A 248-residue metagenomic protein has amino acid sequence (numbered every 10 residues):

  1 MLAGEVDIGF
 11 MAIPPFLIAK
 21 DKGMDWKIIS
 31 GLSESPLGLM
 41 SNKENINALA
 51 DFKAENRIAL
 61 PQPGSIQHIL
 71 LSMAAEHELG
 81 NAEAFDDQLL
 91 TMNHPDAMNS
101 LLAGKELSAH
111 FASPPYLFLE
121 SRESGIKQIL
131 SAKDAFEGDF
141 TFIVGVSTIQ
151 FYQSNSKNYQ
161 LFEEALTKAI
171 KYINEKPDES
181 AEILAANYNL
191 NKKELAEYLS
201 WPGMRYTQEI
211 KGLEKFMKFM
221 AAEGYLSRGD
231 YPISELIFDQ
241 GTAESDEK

Functional and structural regions predicted by a protein language model:
M1-L79, L89-T91, S108-P114, Q128-I129 (+1 more regions): Short, glycine-/small- and polar/acidic-enriched structural segments that line small-molecule recognition paths
G4, K22, E55, P61 (+9 more regions): Structured segments of extracytoplasmic/periplasmic soluble domains in secreted or envelope-associated proteins
E5, E78-N93, G104-L107, K192-K193 (+1 more regions): A local structural motif
I13-P15, L90, P95-I183: Pocket-lining segment of extracytoplasmic ligand-binding domains
L17, S72, F118, E214-K218: Predominant activation on well-ordered alpha-helical scaffold segments within soluble catalytic domains
N56, A84-Q88, F162: Residue-level recognition of the N-termini of beta-strands and the immediately preceding loop/turn
Y152-S227: Secondary-structure end/capping motifs
A221-K248: Conserved C-terminal helix/tail region of periplasmic/extracytoplasmic solute-binding proteins
